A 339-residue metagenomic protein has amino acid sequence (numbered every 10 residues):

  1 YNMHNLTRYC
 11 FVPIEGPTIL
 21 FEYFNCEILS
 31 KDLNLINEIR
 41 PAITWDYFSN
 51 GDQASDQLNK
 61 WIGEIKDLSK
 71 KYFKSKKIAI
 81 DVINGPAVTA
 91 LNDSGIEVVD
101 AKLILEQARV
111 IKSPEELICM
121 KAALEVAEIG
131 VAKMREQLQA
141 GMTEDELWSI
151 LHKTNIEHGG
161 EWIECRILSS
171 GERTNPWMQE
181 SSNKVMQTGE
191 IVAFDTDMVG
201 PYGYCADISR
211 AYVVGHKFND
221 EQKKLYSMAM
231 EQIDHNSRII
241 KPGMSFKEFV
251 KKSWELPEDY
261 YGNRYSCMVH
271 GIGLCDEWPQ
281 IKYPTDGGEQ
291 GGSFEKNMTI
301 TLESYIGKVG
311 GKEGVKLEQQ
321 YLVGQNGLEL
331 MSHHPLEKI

Functional and structural regions predicted by a protein language model:
Y1-I339: Active-site neighborhoods and metal-handling regions in enzymes and metal-associated proteins
